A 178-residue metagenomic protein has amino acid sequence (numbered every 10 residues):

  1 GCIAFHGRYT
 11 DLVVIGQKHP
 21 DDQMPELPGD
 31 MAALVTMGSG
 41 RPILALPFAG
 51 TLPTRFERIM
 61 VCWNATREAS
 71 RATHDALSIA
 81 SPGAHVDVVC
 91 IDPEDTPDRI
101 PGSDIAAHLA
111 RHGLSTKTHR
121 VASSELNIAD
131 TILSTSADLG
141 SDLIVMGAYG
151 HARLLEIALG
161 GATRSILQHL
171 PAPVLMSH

Functional and structural regions predicted by a protein language model:
G1-V13, R111-I144, Y149-I157, R164 (+1 more regions): Structural beta-alpha unit
I3-H85, V89, Q168-H178: Intrinsically disordered or low-complexity boundary/linker segments at protein termini and domain junctions
K18, E94, Y149: Flexible loop residues that form catalytic and substrate-binding hotspots at small-molecule/glycan-binding clefts
Q23-M24, E68-A69, P97-D98, I128 (+1 more regions): Secondary-structure boundary/capping motif
L27-M31, P101-S103, I132-L133, A158-T163: Charged helix-capping and loop-helix junction motifs
G50, P93-D95, S123-E125: Residue-level detector of flexible, active-site-proximal loop/helix-junction positions within diverse enzyme catalytic
A65-H119: Redox- and metal-dependent alpha/beta enzyme cores, enriched for Fe-S-associated oxidoreductases and cofactor-handling
